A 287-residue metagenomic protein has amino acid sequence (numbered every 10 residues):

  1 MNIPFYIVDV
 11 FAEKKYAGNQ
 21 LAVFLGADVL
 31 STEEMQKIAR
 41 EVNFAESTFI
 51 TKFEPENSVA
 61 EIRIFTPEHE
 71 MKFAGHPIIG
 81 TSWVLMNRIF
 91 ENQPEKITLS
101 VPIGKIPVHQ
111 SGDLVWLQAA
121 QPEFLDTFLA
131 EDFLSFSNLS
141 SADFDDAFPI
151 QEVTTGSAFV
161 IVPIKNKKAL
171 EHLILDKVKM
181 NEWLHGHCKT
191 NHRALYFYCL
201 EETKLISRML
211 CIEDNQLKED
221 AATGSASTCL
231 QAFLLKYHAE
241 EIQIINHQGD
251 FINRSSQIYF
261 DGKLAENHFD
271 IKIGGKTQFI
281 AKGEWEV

Functional and structural regions predicted by a protein language model:
M1-F73, I79-V287: Active-site proximal loop and beta-alpha junction motif in alpha/beta enzyme cores
